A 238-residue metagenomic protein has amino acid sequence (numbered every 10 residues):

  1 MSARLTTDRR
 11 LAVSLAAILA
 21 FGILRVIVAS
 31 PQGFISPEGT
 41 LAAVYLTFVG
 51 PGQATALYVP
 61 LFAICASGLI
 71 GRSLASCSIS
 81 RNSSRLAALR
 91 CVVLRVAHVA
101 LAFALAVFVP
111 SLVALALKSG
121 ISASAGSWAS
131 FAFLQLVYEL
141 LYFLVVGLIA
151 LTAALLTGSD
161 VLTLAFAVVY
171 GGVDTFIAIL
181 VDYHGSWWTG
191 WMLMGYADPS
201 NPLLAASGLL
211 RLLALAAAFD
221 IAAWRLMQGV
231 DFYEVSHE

Functional and structural regions predicted by a protein language model:
M1-I64, L69, G172-D182, P202-E238: Hydrophobic alpha-helical transmembrane segments
M1-T6, C77-S78, L193-Y196: A short amphipathic helical element positioned immediately N-terminal to and/or at the very start of a transmembrane
D8, N82-S84, G158-D160: Short loop-to-helix capping motifs
G22-V59, I64-A66, R90-T163, G195-L212: Secretory targeting signals
A66-H98: Helix-loop-helix units of permease transmembrane domains in multi-pass membrane transporters, especially ABC
V107, S111-L115, A167-T175, D182: Juxtamembrane/transmembrane-helix interface segments of polytopic membrane transporters
Y183-D198: Short hydrophobic, aromatic-rich alpha-helical segments embedded in or entering the lipid bilayer of multi-pass
